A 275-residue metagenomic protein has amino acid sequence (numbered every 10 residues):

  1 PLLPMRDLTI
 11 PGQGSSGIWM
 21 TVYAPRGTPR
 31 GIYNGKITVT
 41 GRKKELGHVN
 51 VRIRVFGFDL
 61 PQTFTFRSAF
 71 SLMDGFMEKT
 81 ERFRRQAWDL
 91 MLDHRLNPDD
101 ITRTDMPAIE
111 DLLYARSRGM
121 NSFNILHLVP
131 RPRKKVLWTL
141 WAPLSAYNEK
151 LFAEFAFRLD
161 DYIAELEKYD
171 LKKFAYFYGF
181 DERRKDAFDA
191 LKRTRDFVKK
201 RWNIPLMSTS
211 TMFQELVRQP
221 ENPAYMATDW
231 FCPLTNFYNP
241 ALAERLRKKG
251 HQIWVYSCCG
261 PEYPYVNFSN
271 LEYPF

Functional and structural regions predicted by a protein language model:
P1-R6, T28: Short beta-strand and strand-turn-strand segments in soluble, beta-rich domains
D7-L8, G14, V22-R26, Y33-G41 (+2 more regions): Aromatic-lined carbohydrate-binding surfaces of glycoside hydrolases
T28, K185-D186, E262-V266: A generic structural signal for short coil/turn motifs at secondary-structure boundaries
Y225, D229-F275: Catalytic-core region of carbohydrate-active enzymes that cleave or remodel glycosidic bonds
